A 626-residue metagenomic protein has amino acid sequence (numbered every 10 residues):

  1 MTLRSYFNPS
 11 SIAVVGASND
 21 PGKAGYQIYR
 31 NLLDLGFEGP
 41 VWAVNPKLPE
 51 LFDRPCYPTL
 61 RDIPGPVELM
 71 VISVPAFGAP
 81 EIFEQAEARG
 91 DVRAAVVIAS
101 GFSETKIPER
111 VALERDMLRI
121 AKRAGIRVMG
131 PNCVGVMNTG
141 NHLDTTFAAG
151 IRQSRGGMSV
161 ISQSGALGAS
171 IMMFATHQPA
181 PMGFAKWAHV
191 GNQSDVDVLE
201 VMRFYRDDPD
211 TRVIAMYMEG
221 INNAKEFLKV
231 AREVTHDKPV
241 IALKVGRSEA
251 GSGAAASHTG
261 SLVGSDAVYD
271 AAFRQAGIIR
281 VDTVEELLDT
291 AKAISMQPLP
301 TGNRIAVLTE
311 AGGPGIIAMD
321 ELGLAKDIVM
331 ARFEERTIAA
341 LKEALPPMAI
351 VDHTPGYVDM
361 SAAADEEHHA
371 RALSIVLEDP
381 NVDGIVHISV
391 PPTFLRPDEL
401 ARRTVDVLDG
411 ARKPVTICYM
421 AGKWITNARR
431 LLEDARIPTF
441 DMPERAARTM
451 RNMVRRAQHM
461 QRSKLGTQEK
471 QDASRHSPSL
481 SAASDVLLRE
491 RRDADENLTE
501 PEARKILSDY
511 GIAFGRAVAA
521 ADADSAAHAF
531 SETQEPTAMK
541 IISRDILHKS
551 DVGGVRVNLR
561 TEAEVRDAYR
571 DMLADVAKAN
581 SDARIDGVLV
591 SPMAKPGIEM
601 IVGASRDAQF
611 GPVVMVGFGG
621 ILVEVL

Functional and structural regions predicted by a protein language model:
M1-L626: Catalytic-core regions of core metabolic enzymes, especially those transforming organic acids/acyl-group intermediates
